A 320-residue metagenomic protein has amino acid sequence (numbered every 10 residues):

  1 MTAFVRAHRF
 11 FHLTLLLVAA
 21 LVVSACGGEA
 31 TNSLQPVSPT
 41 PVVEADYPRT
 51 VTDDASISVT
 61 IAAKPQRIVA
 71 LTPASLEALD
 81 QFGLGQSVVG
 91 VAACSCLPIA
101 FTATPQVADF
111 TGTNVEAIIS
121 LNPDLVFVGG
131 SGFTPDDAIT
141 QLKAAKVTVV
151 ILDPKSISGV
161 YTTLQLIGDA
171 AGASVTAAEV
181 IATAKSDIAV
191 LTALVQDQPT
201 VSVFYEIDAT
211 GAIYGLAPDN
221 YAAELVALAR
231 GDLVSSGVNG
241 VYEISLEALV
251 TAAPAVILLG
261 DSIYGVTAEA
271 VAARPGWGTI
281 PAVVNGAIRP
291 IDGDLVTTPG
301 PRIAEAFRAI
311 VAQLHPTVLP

Functional and structural regions predicted by a protein language model:
T2-V18, S24-A74, S174-Y205, A312-P320: Bacterial Sec-exported substrate-binding components of ABC uptake systems
P48, R67-L121, L125-G132: A short, structured surface patch at a secondary-structure boundary
D54-S56, V107-E116, V238-L246: Short helix-initiation/N-cap motifs at beta->coil->alpha
S58, L125, D136-T210, S235-G237 (+1 more regions): Extracytoplasmic substrate-binding proteins
A63-K64, V115-P123, A145, I244-A253: Short helices/loops that flank or line small-molecule/ion binding pockets
T72, G130-S131, I207, V238-V241 (+3 more regions): Short secondary-structure boundary segments
C94-L97, Y214-Y242: Alpha-helical, coiled-coil/dimerization segments enriched in small aliphatic residues
G132-A144, T251, V256-R274: A ligand-binding cleft/hinge motif common to bilobed small-molecule-binding domains
